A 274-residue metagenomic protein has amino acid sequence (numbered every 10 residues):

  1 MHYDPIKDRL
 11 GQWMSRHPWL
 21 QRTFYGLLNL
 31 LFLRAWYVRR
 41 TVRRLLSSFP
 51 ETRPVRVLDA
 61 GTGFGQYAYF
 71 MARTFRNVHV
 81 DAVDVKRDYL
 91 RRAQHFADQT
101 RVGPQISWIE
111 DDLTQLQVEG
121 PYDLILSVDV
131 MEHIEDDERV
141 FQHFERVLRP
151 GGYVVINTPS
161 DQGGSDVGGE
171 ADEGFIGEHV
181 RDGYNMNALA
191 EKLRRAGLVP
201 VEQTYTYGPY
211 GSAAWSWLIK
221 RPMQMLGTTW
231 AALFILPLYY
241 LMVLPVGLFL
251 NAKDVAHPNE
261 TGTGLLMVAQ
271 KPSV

Functional and structural regions predicted by a protein language model:
H2-T41, Q66, V85-R92, F96 (+3 more regions): S-adenosyl-L-methionine-dependent methyltransferase catalytic module, highlighting the catalytic core
F32-R53, F70: Conserved alpha-helix/loop element of class I SAM-dependent methyltransferases that forms part of the SAM/SAH-binding
R53-G63: Conserved class I S-adenosyl-L-methionine
P54, Y122-D123: Local beta-strand N-terminus motif with an aromatic residue
Q66, F70, T74-D112: Class I SAM-dependent methyltransferase SAM/SAH-binding core
Q115-G120: Short conserved loop adjoining the S-adenosyl-L-methionine
L126: A conserved beta-strand element that flanks and buttresses the S-adenosyl-L-methionine
V130: Hydrophobic adenine-recognition pocket in adenosine-nucleotide-binding enzymes
